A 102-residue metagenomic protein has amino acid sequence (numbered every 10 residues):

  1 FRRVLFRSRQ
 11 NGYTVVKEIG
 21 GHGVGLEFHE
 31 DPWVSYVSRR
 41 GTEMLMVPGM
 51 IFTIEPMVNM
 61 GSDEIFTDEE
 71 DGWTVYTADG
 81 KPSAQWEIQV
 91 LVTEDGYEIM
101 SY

Functional and structural regions predicted by a protein language model:
F1-L5: Short, small-residue-biased leader/transition segments that mark boundaries at the very start of proteins
F6-R7, H22: Anionic-ligand binding region
S8-N11, F28, S83-Q85: Glycine-rich, acidic
R9, P32, S38-R40: Flexible, acidic/His-enriched mid-domain "rim/lid" segments that flank
Q10-E18: Short, structured loop/turn "capping" segments at alpha-beta junctions
I19-V34: Short, basic/aromatic beta-hairpin or loop at an interaction surface
S38-Y102: Charged, cofactor-coupling segments
